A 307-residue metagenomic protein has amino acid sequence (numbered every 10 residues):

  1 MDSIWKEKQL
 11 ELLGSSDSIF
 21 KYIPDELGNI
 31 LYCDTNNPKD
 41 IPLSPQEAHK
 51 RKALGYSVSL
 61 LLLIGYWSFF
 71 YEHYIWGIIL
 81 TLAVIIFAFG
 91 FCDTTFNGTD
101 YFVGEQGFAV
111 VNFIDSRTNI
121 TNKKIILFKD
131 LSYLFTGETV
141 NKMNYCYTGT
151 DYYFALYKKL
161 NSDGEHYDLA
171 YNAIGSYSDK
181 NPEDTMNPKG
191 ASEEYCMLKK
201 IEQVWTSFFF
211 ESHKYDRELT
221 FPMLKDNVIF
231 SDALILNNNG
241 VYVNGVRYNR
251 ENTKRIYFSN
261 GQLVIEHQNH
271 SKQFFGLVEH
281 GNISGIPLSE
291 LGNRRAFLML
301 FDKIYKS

Functional and structural regions predicted by a protein language model:
M1-A48: Cytosolic juxtamembrane N-terminal segments of multi-pass membrane proteins
S3-W5, Q9, Y133-E218, E251-S307: Acidic, Ser/Thr- and proline-rich intrinsically disordered linker/docking segments of eukaryotic scaffolds
Q9-L12, E26, A53, S59-L62 (+3 more regions): Acidic/proline-rich low-complexity IDRs
G14-D17, Y22-D34, T94, G98-L160 (+2 more regions): N-terminal topogenic membrane-targeting module
F20, N29-D34, K39-S44, F154-K159 (+3 more regions): Generic recognition of long tandem-repeat/solenoid scaffolds
K39-D100: Alpha-helical transmembrane spans
H73-V103, G107, S176-S207: Short N-terminal signal/transit or membrane-insertion segments and the immediately adjacent low-complexity/disordered
G90-Y133, H213-Y248, R255-Y257, Q262-L263: Conserved beta-hairpin
